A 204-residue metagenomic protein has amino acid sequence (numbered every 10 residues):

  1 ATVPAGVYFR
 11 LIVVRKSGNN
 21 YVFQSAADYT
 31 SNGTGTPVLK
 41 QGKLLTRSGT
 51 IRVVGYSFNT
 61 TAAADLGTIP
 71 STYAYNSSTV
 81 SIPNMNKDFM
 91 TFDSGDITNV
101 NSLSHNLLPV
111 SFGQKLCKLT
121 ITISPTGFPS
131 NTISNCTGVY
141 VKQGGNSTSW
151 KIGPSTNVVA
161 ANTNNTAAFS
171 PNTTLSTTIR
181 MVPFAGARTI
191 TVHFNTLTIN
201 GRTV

Functional and structural regions predicted by a protein language model:
A1-P129, L175, P183-G186, T191-H193: Short, low-hydrophobicity acidic/polar segments
T2-N20, P129-V158: Extended low-complexity, serine/threonine- and proline-enriched intrinsically disordered segments
V22-T36, W150-S170: Solvent-exposed serine/threonine-rich low-complexity stretches and specific carbohydrate-binding patches
L119, C136-V139, L197: Generic beta-strand hydrophobic packing signal
A160-V204: Intrinsically disordered, low-complexity segments enriched in Gly and acidic/Ser/Thr residues that form flexible
